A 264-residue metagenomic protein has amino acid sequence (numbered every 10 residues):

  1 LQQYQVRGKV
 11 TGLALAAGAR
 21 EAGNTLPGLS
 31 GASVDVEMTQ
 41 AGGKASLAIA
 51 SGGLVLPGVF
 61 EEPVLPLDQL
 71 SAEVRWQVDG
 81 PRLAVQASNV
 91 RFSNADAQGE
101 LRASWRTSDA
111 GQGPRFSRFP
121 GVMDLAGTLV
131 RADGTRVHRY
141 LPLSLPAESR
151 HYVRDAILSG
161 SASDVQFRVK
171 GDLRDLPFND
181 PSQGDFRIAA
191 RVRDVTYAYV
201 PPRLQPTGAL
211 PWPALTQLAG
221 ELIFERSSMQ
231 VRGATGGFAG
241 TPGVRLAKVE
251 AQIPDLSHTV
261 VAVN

Functional and structural regions predicted by a protein language model:
L1-Q86, A97-A234, F238, G243-N264: Membrane-proximal interfacial segments on either side of biological membranes
